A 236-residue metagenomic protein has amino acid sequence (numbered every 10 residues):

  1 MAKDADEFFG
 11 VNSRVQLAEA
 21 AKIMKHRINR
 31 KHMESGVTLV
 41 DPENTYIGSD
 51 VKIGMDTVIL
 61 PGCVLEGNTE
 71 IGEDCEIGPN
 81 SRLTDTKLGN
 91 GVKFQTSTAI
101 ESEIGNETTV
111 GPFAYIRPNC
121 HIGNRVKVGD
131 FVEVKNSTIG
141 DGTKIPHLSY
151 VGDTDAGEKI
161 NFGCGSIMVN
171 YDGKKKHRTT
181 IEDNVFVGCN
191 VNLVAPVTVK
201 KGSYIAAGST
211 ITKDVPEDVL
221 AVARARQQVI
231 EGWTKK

Functional and structural regions predicted by a protein language model:
M1-N44, S49-V51, D56, D74 (+2 more regions): Terminal amphipathic alpha-helical/low-complexity segments used for targeting or macromolecular assembly
T38-V222, Q227-Q228: Structural signal for interior beta-strand "rungs" in well-ordered beta-sheet cores of soluble enzyme domains
